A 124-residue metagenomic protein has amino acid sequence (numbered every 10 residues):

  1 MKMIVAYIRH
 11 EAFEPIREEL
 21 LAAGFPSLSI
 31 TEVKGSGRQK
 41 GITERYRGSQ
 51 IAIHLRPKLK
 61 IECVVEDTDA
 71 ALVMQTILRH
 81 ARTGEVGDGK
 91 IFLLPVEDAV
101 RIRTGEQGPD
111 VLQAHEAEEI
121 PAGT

Functional and structural regions predicted by a protein language model:
M1-T124: Positively charged, small/polar-rich N-terminal and surface patches that mediate targeting and assembly and bind
